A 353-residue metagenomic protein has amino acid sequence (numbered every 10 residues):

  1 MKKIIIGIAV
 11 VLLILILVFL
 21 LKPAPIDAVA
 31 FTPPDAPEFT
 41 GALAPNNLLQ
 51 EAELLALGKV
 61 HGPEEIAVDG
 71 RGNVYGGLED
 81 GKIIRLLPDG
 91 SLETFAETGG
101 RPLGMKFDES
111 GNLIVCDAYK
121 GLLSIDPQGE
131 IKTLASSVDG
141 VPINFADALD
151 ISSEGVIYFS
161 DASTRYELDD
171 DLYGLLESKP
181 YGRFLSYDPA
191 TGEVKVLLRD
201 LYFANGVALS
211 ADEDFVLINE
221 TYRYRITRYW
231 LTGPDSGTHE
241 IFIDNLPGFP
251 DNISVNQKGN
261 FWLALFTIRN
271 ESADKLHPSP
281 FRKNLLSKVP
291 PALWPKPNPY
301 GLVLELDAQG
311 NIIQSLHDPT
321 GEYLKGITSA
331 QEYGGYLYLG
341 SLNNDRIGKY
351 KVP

Functional and structural regions predicted by a protein language model:
K2-P353: Sequence-structural signature of mature extracellular/luminal beta-sheet repeat domains, prominently beta-propellers
